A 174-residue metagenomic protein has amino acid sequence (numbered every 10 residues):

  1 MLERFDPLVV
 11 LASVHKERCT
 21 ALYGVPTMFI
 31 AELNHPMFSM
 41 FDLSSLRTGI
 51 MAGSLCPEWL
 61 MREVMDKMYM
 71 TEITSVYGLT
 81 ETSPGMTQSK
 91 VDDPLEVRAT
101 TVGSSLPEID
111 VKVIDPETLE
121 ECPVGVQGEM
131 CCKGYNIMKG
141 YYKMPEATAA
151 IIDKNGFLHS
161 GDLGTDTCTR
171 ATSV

Functional and structural regions predicted by a protein language model:
M1-E17, T27-M28: ATP-dependent adenylate-forming carboxylate-activation enzymes
L11, K16-G24, L33-V97, D110: Gly/Ser/Thr-rich phosphate-binding loop
T27-F29, C56, I137: Alpha-helix capping/helix-boundary segments
I30, R62, T100, E146: Active-site phosphate/pyrophosphate- and oxyanion-stabilizing loops and adjacent acidic/basic residues in soluble
T101-E108, L158: Short coil-to-beta-strand transition motifs
P107-V111, G128: Change "...and in nucleic-acid phosphodiester-cleaving endonucleases..." to "...and in nucleic-acid processing enzymes
E120-G125, E129-V174: Conserved ATP-binding/catalytic segment of the ANL
